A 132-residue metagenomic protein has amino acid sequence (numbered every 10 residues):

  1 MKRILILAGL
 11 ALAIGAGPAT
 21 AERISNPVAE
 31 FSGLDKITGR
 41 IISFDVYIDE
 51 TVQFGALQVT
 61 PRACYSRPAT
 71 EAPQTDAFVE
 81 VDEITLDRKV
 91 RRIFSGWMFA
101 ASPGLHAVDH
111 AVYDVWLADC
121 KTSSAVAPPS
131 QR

Functional and structural regions predicted by a protein language model:
K2-A8, G17-R132: N- and C-terminal low-complexity/disordered segments
A11-L12: Repetitive helical segments and hydrophobic/amphipathic motifs
